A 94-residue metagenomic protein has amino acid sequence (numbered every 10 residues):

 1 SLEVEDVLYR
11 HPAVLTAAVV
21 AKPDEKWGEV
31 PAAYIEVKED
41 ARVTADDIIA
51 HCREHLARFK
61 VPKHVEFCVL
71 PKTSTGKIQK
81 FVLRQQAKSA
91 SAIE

Functional and structural regions predicted by a protein language model:
S1-F59, C68-P71, G76-Q85: AMP-binding/adenylate-forming catalytic core of the ANL superfamily
A87-E94: Acidic/polar alpha-helix N-cap and adjacent early helical turns within long charge-rich amphipathic helices/linkers
